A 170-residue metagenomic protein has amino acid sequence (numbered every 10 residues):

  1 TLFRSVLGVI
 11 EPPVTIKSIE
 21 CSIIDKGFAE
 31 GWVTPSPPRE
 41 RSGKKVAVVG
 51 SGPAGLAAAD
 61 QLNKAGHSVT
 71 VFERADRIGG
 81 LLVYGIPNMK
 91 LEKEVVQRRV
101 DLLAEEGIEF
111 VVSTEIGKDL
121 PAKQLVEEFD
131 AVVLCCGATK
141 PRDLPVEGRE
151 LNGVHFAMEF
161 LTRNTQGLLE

Functional and structural regions predicted by a protein language model:
T1-L2: Short, small-residue-biased leader/transition segments that mark boundaries at the very start of proteins
I10, G52-P53, R77: Residue-level detector of alpha-helix initiation sites
I19, L82-D130: N-terminal Rossmann-like dinucleotide/flavin-binding domain of flavoprotein oxidoreductases that bind FAD/FMN
E20, D25-A65: Extended interfacial segments that mediate partner engagement and assembly in macromolecular machines
I23-R39, D101-E115, P141-E170: Glycine-rich dinucleotide-binding loop and its adjacent helix/turn
A47-F72, V111-P121, V126, T139-D143 (+1 more regions): Rossmann-like dinucleotide/flavin-binding elements
H67-V83: Glycine-rich FAD pyrophosphate-binding loop
F129-G137: Short hydrophobic core segments
